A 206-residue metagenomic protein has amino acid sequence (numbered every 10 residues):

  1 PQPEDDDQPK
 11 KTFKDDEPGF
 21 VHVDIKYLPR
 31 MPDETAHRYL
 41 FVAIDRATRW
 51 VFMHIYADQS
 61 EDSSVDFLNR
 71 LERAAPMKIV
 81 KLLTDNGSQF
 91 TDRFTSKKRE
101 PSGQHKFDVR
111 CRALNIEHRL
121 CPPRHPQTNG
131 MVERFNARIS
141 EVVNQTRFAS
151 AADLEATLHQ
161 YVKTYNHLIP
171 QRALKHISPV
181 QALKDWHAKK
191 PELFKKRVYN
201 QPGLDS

Functional and structural regions predicted by a protein language model:
P1, N86, R172: The DNA-recognition helices of helix-turn-helix-type DNA-binding domains
P1-I44, W50, S63-D66, A75-I79 (+2 more regions): Mobile-element integrase/transposase regions, centering on the N-terminal DNA-binding/Zn-coordinating module
D5-K14, P18, V109, L114-I116 (+1 more regions): C-terminal domain-tail junction helix/linker
H22, L82-L83, A173: A structural signal for short, well-ordered beta-strand segments and their strand-loop junctions that often border
Y27, H125, Q181: Residue-level detector of flexible, active-site-proximal loop/helix-junction positions within diverse enzyme catalytic
R30-L40, A47-T164: RNase H-like DDE/DDD metal-dependent nuclease/strand-transfer catalytic core used by mobile genetic elements
